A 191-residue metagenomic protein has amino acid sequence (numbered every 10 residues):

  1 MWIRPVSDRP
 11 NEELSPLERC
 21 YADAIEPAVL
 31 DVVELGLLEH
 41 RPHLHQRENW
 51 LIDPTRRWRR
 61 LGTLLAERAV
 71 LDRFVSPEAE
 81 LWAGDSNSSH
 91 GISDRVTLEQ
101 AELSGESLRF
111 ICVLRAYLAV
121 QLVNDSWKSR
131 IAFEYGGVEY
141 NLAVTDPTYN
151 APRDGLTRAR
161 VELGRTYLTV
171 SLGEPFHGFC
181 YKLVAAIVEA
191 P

Functional and structural regions predicted by a protein language model:
M1-D31, L35: N-terminal ordered "arm"
A24-P27, A119-N124: Exposed beta-sheet edge/beta-hairpin loop segments within beta-rich domains
E26-D31, G36-L114, W127-P191: OB-fold/S1-family single-stranded nucleic acid-binding modules
